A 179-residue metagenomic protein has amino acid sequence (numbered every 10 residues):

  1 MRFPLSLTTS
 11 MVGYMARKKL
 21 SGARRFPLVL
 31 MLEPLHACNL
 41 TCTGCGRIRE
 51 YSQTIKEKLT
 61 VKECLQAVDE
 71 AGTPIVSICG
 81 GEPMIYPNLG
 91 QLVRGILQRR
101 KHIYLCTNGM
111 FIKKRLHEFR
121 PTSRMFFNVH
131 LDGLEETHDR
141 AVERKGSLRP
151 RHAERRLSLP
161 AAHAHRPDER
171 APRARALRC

Functional and structural regions predicted by a protein language model:
M1-L7, M15, I48-Y51, I75-V76 (+1 more regions): N-terminal start-of-chain detector that recognizes signal peptides and the immediate post-cleavage beginning
M1-M31: N-terminal [4Fe-4S]-dependent radical SAM core
F3-S6, H36-N39, N88-L89, N128: A broad, low-specificity signal for short, low-complexity segments enriched in glycine/proline and polar/charged
L5, A16-L20, T41, L59-V61 (+1 more regions): Short secondary-structure boundary micro-motifs
A16, I55, T137-H138: Glycine-rich, flexible loop/turn motifs
A23-R25, V29-L59, E70: Canonical Radical SAM [4Fe-4S] cluster-binding loop centered on the CxxxCxxC motif and its immediate flanking residues
V61-I78, Y86-C179: Radical SAM/AdoMet-radical enzyme domain recognition
